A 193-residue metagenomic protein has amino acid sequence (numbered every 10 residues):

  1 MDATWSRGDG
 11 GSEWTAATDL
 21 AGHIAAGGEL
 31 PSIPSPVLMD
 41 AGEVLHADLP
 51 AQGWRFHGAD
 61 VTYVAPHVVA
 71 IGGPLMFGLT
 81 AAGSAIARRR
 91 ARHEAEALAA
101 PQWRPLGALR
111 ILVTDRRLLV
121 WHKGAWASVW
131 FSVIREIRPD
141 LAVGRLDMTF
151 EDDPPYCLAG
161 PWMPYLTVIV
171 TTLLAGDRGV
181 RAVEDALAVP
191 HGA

Functional and structural regions predicted by a protein language model:
D2-L20, I24-A25, L30-S32, P36-V44 (+10 more regions): Acidic, Ser/Thr- and proline-rich intrinsically disordered linker/docking segments of eukaryotic scaffolds
V44-P50: Short amphipathic
